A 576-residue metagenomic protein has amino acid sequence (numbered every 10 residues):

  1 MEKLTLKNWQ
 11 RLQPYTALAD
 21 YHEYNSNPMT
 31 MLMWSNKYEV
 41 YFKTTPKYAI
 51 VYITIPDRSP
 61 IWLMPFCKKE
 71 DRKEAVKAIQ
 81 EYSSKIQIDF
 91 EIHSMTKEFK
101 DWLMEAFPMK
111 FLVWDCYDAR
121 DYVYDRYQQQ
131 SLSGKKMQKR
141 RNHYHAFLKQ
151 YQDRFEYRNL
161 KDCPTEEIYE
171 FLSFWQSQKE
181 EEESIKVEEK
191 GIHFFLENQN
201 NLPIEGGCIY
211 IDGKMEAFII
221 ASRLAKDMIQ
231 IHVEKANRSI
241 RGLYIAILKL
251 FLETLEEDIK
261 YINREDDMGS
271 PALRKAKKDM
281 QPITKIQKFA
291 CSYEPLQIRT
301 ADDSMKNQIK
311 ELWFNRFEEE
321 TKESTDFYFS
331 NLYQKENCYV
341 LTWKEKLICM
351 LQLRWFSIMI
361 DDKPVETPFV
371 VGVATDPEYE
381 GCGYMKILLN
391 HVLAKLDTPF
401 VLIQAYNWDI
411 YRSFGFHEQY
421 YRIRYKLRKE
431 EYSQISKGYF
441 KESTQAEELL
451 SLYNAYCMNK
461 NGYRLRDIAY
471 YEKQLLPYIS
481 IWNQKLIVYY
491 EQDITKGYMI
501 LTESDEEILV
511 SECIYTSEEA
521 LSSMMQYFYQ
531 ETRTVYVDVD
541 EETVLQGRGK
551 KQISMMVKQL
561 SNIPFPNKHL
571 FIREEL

Functional and structural regions predicted by a protein language model:
M1-Y48, E183-V187, R422-I514, E518: Amide-forming acyltransferase catalytic core, primarily the GNAT-like/NAT-type and related acyltransferase folds
S26-E98, Y210-R238, A301-C382, S480-A520: Conserved donor-binding loop and adjoining core beta-sheet/short helix segment in diverse acyl/aminoacyl transferases
I88-A106, Y117-R120, F400-Y411: Short, glycine/charge-rich beta-strand/loop segments that flank catalytic centers and engage negatively charged groups
M95-K100, Y144, M268-G269, A405-D409 (+1 more regions): Short, polar loop motifs at secondary-structure junctions
F107-E182, S413-N459, G497, T502-E507 (+1 more regions): Acyltransferase donor/substrate-recognition loop-hinge adjacent to the catalytic core
L112-L132, E257-Q297, G415-S433, V510-L576: Active-site/acyl-donor-binding loops of N-acyltransferases
C163-K214, G462-L475: Short, conserved active-site entrance elements at the starts or edges of catalytic domains
I204-C291, I348, L353, K363-F416 (+1 more regions): Aromatic (often tryptophan-rich) hydrophobic motifs at membrane interfaces
